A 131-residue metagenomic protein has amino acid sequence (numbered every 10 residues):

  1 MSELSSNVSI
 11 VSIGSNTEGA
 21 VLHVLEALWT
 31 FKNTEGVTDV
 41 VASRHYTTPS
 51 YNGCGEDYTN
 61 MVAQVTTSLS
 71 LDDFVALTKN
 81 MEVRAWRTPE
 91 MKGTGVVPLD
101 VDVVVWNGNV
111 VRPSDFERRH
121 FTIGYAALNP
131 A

Functional and structural regions predicted by a protein language model:
S2-V24, L28, G36: Extended accessory regions or peripheral subdomains of proteins
S12, Q64-T66, W106: Short hydrophobic/aromatic beta-strand micro-patches that form the beta-sheet surface supporting nucleotide- or nucleic
N16, A42, D102: Residue-level signal for inorganic ion chemistry
L22-W29, N33, A76-K79, V83: Replace "anionic and nucleotidyl ligands
E26-T67: Short, surface-exposed acidic-centric catalytic microdomains
Y51-Y58, L69-V75, N80-A131: Flexible, gly/pro- and Lys/Arg-enriched active-site loops
